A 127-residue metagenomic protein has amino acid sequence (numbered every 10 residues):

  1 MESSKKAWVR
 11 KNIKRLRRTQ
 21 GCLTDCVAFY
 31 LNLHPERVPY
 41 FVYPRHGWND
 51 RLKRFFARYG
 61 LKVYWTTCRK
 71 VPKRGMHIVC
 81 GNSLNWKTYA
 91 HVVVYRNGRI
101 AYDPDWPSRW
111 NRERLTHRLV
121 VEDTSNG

Functional and structural regions predicted by a protein language model:
M1-S3, E122-G127: Short intrinsically disordered terminal tails
M1-Y59: Active-site nucleophile-adjacent alpha helix/oxyanion-hole segment immediately C-terminal to the catalytic cysteine
L33-T124: Conserved active-site-adjacent core of cysteine acyl-enzyme catalytic domains
